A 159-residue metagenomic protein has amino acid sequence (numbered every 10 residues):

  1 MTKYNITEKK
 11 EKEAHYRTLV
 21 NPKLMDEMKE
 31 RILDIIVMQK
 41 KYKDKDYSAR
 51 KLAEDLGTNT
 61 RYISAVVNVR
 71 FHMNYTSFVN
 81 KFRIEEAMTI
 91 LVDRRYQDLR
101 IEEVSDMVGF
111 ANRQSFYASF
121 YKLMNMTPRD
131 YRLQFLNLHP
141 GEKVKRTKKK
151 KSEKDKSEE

Functional and structural regions predicted by a protein language model:
T2-R94, D98, E102-E103, S119-K122 (+2 more regions): Membrane-proximal linker segments that couple transmembrane helices to downstream signaling/catalytic modules
T58, F110-A111: The short coil/loop that forms the "turn" connecting the two helices of the helix-turn-helix
R61, R113-Q114: Key DNA-contact positions within bacterial/archaeal DNA-binding proteins
